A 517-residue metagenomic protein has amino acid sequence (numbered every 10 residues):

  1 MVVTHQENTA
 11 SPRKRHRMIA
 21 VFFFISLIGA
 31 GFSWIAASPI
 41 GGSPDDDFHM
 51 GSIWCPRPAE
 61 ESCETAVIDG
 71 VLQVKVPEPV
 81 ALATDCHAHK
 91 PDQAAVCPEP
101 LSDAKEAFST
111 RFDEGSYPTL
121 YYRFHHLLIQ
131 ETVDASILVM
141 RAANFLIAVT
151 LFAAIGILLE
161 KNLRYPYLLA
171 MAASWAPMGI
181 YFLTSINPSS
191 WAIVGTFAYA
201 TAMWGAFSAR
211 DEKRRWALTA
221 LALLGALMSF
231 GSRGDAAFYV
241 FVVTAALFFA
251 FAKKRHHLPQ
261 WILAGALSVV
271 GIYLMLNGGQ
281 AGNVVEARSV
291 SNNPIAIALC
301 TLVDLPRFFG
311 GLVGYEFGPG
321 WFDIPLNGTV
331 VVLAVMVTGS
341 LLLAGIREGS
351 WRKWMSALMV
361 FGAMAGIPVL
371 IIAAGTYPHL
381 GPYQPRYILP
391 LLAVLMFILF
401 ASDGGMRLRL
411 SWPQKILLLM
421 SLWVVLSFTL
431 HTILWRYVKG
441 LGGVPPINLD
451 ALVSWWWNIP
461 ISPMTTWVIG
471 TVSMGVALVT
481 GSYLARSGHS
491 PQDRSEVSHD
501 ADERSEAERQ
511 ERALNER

Functional and structural regions predicted by a protein language model:
R15-D46, W54-Q93, A266-A281, A365 (+1 more regions): Transmembrane signal-anchor helices characteristic of membrane glycosylation enzymes that use polyprenol
P58-D134: Interfacial juxtamembrane loops and adjacent helix segments that form the catalytic/substrate-binding surfaces
F124, W261-G265, Y273-R347, A451-T471: Membrane-lumen/periplasm interface segments of multi-pass, membrane-embedded glycan/lipid transferases
V139-L163: Transmembrane-helix motifs of polytopic, lipid-linked glycan transferases
S185-A192: Short acidic/glycine- and proline-prone juxtamembrane loop motifs at membrane-interface regions of multi-pass membrane
G205-R210, A237-L267: Perimembrane helix-loop-helix junctions
A217-G234, Y239-A245: Membrane-interface alpha helices of multi-pass inner-membrane proteins
A250-F251, V284-I295, P413-E508, R512-R517: Transmembrane helical bundles and short interhelical boundary loops of multi-pass, membrane-embedded
